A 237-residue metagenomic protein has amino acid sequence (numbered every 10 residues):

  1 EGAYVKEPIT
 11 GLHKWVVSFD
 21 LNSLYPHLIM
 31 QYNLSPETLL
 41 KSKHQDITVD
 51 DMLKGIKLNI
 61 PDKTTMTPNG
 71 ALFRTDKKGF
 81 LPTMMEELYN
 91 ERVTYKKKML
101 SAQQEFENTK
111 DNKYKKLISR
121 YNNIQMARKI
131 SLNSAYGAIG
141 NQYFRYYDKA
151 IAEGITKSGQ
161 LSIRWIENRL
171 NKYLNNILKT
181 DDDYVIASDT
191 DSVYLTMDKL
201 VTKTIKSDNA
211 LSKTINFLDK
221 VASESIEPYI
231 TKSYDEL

Functional and structural regions predicted by a protein language model:
E1-L237: Conserved acidic
